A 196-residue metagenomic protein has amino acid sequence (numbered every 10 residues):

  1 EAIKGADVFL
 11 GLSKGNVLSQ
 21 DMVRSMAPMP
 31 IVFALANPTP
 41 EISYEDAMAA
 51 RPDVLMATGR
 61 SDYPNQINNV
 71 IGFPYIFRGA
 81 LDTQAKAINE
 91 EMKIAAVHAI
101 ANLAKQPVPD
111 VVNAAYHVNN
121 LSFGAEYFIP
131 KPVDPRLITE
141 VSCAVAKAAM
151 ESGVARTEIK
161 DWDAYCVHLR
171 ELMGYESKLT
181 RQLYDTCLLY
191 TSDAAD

Functional and structural regions predicted by a protein language model:
E1-A27, I31-A36, E41: Rossmann-like NAD(P)-binding element
A2-G5, L12, S25-M29, A99 (+4 more regions): Generic, well-ordered alpha-helical scaffold segments in large soluble proteins
A2-I3, R24-M26, M48-A50, P64-N65 (+2 more regions): Solvent-exposed alpha-helices and their adjacent loops that cap or buttress functional pockets in soluble metabolic
S13-K14, R60-P64, Y175-E176: A general structural motif
N16-S19, I42, T58-G59, L179-Q182: Glycine-rich, charged/polar anion/phosphate-binding loops that engage phosphate groups from diverse ligands
A36-S142, A146-A148, S152: Adenosine-phosphate binding glycine-rich loop
D110, L121-F123, V133-L189: NAD(P)-dependent Rossmann-like dehydrogenase/reductase catalytic/cofactor-binding core
Y190-D196: Conserved small/polar residues in nucleotide/adenosyl-binding loops
